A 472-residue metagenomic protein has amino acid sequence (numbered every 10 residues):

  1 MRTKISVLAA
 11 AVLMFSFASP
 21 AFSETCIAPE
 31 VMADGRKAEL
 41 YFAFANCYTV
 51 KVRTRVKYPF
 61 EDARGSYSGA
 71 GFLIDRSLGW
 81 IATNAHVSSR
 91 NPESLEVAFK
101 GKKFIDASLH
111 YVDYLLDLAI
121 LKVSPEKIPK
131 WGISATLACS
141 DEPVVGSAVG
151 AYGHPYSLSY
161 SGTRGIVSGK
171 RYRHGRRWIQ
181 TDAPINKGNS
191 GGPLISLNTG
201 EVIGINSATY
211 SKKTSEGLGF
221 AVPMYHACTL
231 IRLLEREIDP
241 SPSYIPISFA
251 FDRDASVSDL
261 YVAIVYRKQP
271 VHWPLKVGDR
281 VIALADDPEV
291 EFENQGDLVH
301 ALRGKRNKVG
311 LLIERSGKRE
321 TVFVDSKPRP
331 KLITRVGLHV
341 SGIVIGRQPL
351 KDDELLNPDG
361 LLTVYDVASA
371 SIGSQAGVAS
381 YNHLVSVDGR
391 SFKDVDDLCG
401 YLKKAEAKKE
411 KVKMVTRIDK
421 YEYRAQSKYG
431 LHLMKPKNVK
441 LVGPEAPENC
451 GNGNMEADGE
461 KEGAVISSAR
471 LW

Functional and structural regions predicted by a protein language model:
S23-F72, R76, N84, P92 (+2 more regions): N-terminal activation segment of mature serine protease catalytic domains
E24, A85, D239-W472: C-terminal recognition in membrane/secretory proteostasis and scaffolding
C26-P29, K57, D75-G153, S157-Y160 (+3 more regions): Conserved active-site neighborhood of the chymotrypsin/trypsin-like protease fold
K37, R64, G132-R177, S211-L218 (+4 more regions): Flexible, gly/ser-rich surface segments that form the specificity/activation loops bordering the active-site cleft
Y48-K51, I81-N84, E142-P155, T181 (+3 more regions): Active-site-proximal beta-strands of protease catalytic cores
V52, E93-G101, V149-H154, N307-R315 (+1 more regions): Short conserved beta-strand and strand-loop elements enriched in small hydrophobics with frequent Asp/Gly
Y67-F72, S134-S140, Y156, W178-S196 (+2 more regions): Gly/Ser-rich catalytic serine loop of serine hydrolases
L197, E201-P242, R424, L441 (+2 more regions): C-terminal subregion of chymotrypsin/trypsin-like serine protease catalytic domains
